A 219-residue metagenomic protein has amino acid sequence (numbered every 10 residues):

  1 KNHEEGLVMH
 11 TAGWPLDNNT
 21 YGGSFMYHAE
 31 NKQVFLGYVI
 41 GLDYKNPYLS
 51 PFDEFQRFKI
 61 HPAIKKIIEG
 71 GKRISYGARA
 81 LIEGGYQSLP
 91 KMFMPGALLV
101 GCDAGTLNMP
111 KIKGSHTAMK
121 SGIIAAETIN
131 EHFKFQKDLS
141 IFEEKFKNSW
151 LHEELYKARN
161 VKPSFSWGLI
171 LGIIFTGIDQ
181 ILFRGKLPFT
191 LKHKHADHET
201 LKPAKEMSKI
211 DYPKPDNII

Functional and structural regions predicted by a protein language model:
K1-M9: Central beta-strand plus flanking loop segment that forms part of the substrate or channel wall within the catalytic
M9-A12, T20-S24, L81-S88, I219: Glycine-rich, charged/polar anion/phosphate-binding loops that engage phosphate groups from diverse ligands
L16-G77, F135, E143: Conserved FAD/dinucleotide-binding core of flavoprotein oxidoreductases
N46, S88-K91, M109-T117, K137 (+1 more regions): Alpha-helix capping and helix-loop boundary segments enriched in small/acidic/polar residues
A78-M109: FAD-binding beta-loop-beta segment adjacent to the flavin cofactor pocket
F93, L99-D103, S115-I129: Extended, hydrophobic alpha-helical segments in both membrane/secreted and soluble proteins
G105-K111, I123, E127-I170: Active-site-proximal substrate-binding core of FAD-dependent oxidoreductases
S149-I219: Ferredoxin-type iron-sulfur electron-transfer modules and their immediate structural context
